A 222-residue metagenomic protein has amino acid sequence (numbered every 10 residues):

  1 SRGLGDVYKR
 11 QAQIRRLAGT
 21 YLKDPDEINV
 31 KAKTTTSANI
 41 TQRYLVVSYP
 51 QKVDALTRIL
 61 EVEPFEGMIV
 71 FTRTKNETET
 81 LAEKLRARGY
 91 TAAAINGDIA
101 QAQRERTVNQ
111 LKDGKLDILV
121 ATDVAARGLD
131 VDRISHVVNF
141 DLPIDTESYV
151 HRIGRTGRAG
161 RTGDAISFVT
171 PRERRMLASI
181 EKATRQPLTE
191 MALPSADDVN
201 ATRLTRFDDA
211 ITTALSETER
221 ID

Functional and structural regions predicted by a protein language model:
S1-D222: Conserved helicase RecA-like core
